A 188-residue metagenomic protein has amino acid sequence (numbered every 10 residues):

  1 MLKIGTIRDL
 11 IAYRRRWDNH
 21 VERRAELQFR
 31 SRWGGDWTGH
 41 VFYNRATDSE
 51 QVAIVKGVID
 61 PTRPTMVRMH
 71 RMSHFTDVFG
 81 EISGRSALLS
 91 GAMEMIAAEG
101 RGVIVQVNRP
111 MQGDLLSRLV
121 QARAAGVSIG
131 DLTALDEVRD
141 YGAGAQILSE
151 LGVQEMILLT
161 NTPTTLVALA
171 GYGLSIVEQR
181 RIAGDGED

Functional and structural regions predicted by a protein language model:
M1-D188: Catalytic domains of riboflavin
